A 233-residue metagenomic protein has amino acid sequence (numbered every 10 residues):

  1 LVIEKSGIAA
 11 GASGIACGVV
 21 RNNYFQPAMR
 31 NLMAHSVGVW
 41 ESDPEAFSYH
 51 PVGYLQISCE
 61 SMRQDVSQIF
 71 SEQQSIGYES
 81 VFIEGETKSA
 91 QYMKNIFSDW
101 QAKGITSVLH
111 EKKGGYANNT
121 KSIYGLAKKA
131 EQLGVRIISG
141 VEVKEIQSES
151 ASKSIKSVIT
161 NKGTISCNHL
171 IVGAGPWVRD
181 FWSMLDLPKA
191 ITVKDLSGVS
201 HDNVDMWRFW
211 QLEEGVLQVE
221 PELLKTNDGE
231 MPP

Functional and structural regions predicted by a protein language model:
L1-S13: Glycine-rich FAD pyrophosphate-binding loop
G14, I69-F70, W182-L185: Short amphipathic alpha-helical segments
C17-I96, I105, P233: Dinucleotide-binding Rossmann-like beta1-alpha1 core, especially the glycine-rich loop that anchors the ADP
R21, H35, I146-P233: Flavin-dependent oxidoreductases
S48-Q56, I76, A90-L133, I155-S157 (+1 more regions): Helix-loop-beta segment of a Rossmann-like dinucleotide-binding subdomain
R63, I123, W177-R179: Glycine-rich nucleotide phosphate-binding loop and flanking beta-alpha elements of Rossmann-like dinucleotide-binding
F82-G85, I138-S139, V172: General beta-strand structural signal in soluble alpha/beta enzymes
E131-V143: A conserved beta-strand/loop element that lines the FAD pocket in flavoprotein oxidoreductases
